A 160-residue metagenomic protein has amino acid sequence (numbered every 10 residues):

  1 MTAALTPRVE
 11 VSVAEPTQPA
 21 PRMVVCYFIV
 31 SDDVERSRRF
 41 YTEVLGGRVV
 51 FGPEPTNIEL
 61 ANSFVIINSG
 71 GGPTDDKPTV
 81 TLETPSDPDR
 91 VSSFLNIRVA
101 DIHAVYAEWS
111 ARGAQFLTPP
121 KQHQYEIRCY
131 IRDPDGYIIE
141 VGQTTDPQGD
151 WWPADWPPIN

Functional and structural regions predicted by a protein language model:
T2-V25, R48-I97, A104-R132, T144-N160: Vicinal oxygen chelate
F28-V34: Conserved beta-strand-loop-alpha-helix junction that forms the acyl-donor binding cleft
S31, N96-V99: Short, solvent-exposed loop/helix junctions and linker helices that flank or host conserved functional motifs
S37-T42, W109, G136: Conserved active-site tyrosine of GNAT-family acetyltransferases
E140-V141: Short glycine-/small-residue motifs
